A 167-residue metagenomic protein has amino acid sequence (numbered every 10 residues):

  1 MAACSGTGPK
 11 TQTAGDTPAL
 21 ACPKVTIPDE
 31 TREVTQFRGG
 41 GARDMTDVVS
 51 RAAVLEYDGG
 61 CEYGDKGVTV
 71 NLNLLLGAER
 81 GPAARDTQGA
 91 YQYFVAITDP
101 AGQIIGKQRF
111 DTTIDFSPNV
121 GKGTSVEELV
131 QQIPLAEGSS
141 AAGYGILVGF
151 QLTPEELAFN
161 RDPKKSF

Functional and structural regions predicted by a protein language model:
M1-A3: C-terminal motif of bacterial Sec signal peptides marking the signal peptidase cleavage site
S5-P9: Bacterial signal peptide processing site
K10-A14, A53: Secretory-pathway extracellular proteins and peptide precursors enriched for disulfide-bonded cysteines
T13-A19, I104-F167: Helix-rich interaction surfaces within compact, conserved domain-sized segments that mediate assembly or partner
T13-G39: Post-signal peptide N-terminal segment of mature Sec-exported envelope proteins
D44-Y57: Solvent-exposed edge beta-strands and adjacent loop segments that serve as assembly or binding interfaces
E56, C61-K107: Mid-length scaffold segments of soluble, non-membrane domains
